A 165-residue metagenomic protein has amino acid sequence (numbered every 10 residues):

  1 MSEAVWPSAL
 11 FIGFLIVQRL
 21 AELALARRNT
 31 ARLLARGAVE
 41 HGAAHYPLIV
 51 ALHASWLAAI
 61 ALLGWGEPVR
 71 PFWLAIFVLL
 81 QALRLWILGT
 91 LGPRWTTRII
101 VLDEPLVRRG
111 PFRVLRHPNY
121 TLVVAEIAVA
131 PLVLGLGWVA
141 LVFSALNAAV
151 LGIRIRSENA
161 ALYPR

Functional and structural regions predicted by a protein language model:
M1, G42-P71: Long, highly hydrophobic alpha-helical transmembrane signal-anchor segments
M1-P7: Feature marks short, highly hydrophobic, charge-poor N-terminal signal-anchor/signal peptide-like helices that anchor
W6, E22, P47: Aromatic-acidic/polar surface patches that form glycan- and anion
S8-G13, A75-L79: Membrane-embedded alpha-helical segments that form the functional core of polytopic membrane enzymes, especially those
A9-G13, A54, A149: Alpha-helical hydrophobic membrane-insertion segments
I12-A26: N-terminal signal-anchor/start-transfer transmembrane helix
A24-A44, P68-R165: Cytosolic-biased juxtamembrane loops and peripheral soluble domains of multi-pass membrane proteins
